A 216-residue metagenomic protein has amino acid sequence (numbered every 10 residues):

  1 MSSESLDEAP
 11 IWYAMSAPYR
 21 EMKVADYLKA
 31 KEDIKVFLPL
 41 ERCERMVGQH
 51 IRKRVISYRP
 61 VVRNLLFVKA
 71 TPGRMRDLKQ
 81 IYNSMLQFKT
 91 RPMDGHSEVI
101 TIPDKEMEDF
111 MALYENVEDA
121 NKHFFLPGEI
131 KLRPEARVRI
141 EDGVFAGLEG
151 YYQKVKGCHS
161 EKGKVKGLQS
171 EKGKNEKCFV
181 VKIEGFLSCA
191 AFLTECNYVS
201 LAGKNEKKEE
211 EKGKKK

Functional and structural regions predicted by a protein language model:
M1-R137, Q153-H159, E171-K216: Acidic-enriched and Gly/Ser
D142-A146, G185: Short, charged beta-turn/beta-strand-edge "cap" motif at the junction between a beta-strand and an adjacent loop
K162: Short Gly/Ser/Thr- and charged-rich N-terminal loops/segments that act as flexible capping/hinge elements
